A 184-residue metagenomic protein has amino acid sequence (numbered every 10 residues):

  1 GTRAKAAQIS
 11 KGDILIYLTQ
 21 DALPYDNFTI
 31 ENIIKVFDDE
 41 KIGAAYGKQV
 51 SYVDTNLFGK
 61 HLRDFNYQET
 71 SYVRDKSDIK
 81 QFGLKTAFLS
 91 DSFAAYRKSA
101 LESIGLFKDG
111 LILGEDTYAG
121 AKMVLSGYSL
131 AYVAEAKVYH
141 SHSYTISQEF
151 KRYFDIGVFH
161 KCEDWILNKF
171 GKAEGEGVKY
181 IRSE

Functional and structural regions predicted by a protein language model:
G1-S10: Glycine-rich, basic loop-to-helix element that forms the pyrophosphate-binding segment of sugar-nucleotide handling
K11-G12, S90-I104: Conserved nucleotide-sugar donor-binding and metal-coordinating catalytic region shared by glycosyltransferases
D13-L23: Short beta-strand-to-loop acidic/aromatic patch adjacent to the donor-nucleotide binding site
L23, N27-K60: Conserved donor NDP-sugar-binding/catalytic core segment of glycosyltransferases
K76-Y96, I112: A recurrent flexible, glycine/aromatic-enriched loop bordering the glycosyltransferase active site that acts as
L113-A119: Acidic donor-binding loop at a coil-to-helix junction in glycosyltransferase catalytic cores that engages
M123-V124: Hydrophobic residues within well-ordered alpha-helices
L130, Y139-E184: Active-site-adjacent helix/loop segment of glycosyltransferases that harbors family-specific signature motifs
